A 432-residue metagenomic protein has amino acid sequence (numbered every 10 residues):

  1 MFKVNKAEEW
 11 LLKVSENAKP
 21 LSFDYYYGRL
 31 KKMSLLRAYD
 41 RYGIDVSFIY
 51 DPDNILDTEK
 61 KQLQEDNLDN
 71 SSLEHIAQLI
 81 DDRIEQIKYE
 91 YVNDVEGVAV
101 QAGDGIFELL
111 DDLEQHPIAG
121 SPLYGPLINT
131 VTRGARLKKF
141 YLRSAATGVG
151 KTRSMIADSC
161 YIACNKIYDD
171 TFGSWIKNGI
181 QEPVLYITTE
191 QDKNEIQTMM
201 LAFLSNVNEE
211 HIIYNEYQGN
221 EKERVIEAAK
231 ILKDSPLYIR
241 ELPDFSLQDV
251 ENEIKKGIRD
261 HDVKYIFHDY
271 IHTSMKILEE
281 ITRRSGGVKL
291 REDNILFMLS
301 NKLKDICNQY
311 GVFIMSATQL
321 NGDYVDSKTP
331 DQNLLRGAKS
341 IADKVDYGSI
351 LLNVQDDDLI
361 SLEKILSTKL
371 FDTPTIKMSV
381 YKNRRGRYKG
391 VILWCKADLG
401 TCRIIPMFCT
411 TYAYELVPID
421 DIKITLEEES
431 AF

Functional and structural regions predicted by a protein language model:
M1-R83: Accessory, often N-terminal, substrate/partner-engagement and coupling regions that sit outside the core NTP/cofactor
V92-V207: The Walker A/P-loop phosphate-binding site
P122, N129-V131, N165-D262, Y388 (+1 more regions): Cytosolic-facing regulatory segments adjacent to core modules
L142, K264-F267, M315, S349: Structural motif
A146, E241-D244, K276-F297, D323-I341 (+1 more regions): Short, contiguous acidic/charged loop-to-helix segments that flank catalytic cores in large enzymes
Y186, F267-H268, V312-T318: Structural recognition of the conserved hydrophobic beta-strand(s) that form the central parallel beta-sheet of P-loop
L237-I306: Phosphate-binding/switch loop-helix module in NTP-utilizing enzymes
L247-V263, N308-Y310, G322-F432: C-terminal regions of RecA-like/P-loop NTPase motor modules
